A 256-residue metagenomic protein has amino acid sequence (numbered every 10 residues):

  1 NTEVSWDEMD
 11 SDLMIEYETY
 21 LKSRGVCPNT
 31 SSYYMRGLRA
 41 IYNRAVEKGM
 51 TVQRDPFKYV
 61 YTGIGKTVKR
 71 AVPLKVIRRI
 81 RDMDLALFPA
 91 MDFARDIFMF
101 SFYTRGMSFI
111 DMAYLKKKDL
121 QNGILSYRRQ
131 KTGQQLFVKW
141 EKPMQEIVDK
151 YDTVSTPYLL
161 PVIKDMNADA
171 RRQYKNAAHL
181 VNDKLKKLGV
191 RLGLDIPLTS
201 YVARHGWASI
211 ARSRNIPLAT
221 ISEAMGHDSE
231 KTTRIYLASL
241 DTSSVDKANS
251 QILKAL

Functional and structural regions predicted by a protein language model:
T2-I15, S23-P56, R105-M107: N-terminal DNA-binding recognition helix of tyrosine site-specific recombinases/integrases
D12, Y114-K150: Conserved tyrosine-mediated DNA breakage-rejoining catalytic core shared by Y-recombinases
I15-Y17, E47, T51-D84, K164-R171: Flexible interdomain linker/hinge and immediately adjacent N-terminus of the catalytic tyrosine-recombinase domain
A71, R129-G133, M225-S250: Catalytic-site neighborhood detector that most strongly recognizes the C-terminal catalytic loop/helix of tyrosine
I77, E141-D195: Active-site/catalytic core of tyrosine-dependent DNA strand-transfer enzymes
D82-P89, N182-E223: Short, basic (Lys/Arg/His-rich) helix/loop patches that form interaction surfaces in the mid-to-C-terminal regions
K118-S126, D195-I196, I216-I235: Short, polar N-cap/turn motifs at the start of nucleic acid-interacting alpha helices
F137-K142, E146, K150-Y151, A238-L256: DNA/chromatin major-groove-contacting recognition/catalytic segments
